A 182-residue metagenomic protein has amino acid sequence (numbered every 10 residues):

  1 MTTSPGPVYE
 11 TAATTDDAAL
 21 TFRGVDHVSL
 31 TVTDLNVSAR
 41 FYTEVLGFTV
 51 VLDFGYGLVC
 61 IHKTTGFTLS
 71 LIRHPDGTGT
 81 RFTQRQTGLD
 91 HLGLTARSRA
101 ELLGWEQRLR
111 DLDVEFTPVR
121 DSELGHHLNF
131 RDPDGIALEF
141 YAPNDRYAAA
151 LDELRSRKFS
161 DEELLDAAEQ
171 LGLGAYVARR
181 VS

Functional and structural regions predicted by a protein language model:
T2-A18, E106-S182: Vicinal oxygen chelate
T14-A18, G77-T83: Short beta-strand/turn micro-motifs at beta-sheet edges
A19-F22, V45, Q86, D111-D113: Alpha-helix termination/capping residues and helix-transition junctions
A19-L20, L30-P75: Core segments of cupin and vicinal oxygen chelate
G24-T33, T80-R108, H126-R131, I136: Vicinal oxygen chelate
R40, E44, L103-Q107, D111: Replace "anionic and nucleotidyl ligands
Y56, F67, G88-D90, L112: A generic structural signal for short beta-strands and their flanking turns/coil linkers
T68-L69, D76-T80, L112, D145-A149: A short local loop/turn or secondary-structure capping micro-motif enriched for an aromatic residue
